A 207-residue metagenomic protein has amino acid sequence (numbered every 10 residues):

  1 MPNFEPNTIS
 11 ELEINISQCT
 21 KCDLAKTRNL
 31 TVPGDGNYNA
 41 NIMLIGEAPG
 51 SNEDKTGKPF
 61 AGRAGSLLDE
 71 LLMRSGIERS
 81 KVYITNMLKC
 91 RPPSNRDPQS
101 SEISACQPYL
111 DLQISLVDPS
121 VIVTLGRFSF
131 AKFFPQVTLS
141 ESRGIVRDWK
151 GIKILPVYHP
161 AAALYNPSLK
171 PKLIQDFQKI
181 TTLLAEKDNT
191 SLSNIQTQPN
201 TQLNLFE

Functional and structural regions predicted by a protein language model:
M1-R63, Q196-E207: Active-site and ligand/interface coordination hotspots across diverse enzymes and nucleic-acid-associated assemblies
P2, S10, S17, S75 (+2 more regions): Glycine/proline-rich loop-helix segments at beta-alpha junctions forming the active-site rim of enzyme cores
T8, F60-L67, E102, K172: Short acidic-hydrophobic sequence patches enriched in Asp/Glu that either
C22-N29, G62-L68, F130-L139: Short, mixed-charge, low-aromatic patches
A25, A40, A48, A61-A64 (+4 more regions): A sequence-composition feature that detects small, non-aromatic residues
N29-V32, S66-L68, Q99-S104: Short N-terminal helix-initiation segments at or just after the protein's N-terminus
N52-Y83: Glycine-rich, small/polar surface segments that engage phosphate groups of diverse ligands
